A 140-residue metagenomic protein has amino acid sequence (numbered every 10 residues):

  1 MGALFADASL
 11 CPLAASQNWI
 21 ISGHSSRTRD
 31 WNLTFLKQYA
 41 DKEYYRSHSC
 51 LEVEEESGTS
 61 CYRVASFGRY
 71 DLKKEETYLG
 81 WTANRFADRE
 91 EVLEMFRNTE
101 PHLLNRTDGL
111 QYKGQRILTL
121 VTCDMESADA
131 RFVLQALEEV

Functional and structural regions predicted by a protein language model:
M1-V140: Solvent-exposed, non-transmembrane regions of membrane-associated and secreted proteins
